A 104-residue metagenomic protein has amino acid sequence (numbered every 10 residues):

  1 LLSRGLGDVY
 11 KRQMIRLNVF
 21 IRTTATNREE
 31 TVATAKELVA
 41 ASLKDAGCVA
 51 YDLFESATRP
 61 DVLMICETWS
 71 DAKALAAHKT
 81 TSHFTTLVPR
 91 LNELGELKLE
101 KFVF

Functional and structural regions predicted by a protein language model:
L1-Q13: Single conserved hydrophobic/aromatic residue that forms the stacking wall/gate of nucleotide- or nucleobase-binding
I15, L53-D61, T86-F104: Glycine-rich beta-strand-turn "strand-cap" elements at beta-sheet edges
I15-R22, D52-K79: Short, well-ordered beta-strand segments in beta-rich or mixed alpha/beta enzyme and ligand-binding folds
N27-C48, H83-L87: Short amphipathic alpha-helical segments
T34, F54, H78-T81, R90: Residue-level signal for well-ordered alpha-helical positions
A40-L43, G47, A74, E96-L99: Generic structural signal for secondary-structure transition and capping sites
D45-A46, R59, T81, L94: Acidic-histidine catalytic/liganding microenvironments
